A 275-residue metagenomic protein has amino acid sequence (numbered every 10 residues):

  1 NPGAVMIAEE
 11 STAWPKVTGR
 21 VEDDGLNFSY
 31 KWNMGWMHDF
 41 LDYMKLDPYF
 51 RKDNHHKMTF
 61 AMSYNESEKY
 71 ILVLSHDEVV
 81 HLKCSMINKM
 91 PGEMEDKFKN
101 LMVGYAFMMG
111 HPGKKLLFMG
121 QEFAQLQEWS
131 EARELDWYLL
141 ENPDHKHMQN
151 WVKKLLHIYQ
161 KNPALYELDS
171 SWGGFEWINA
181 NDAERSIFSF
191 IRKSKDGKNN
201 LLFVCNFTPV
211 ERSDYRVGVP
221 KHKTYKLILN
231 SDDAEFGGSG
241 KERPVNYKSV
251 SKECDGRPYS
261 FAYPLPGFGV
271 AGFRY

Functional and structural regions predicted by a protein language model:
N1-E131, Q160-P163, S170, G174-V217 (+2 more regions): Conserved alpha/beta catalytic core and glycan-binding cleft of carbohydrate-active enzymes
N1-P2, L140-W177, G269-G272: Aromatic- and carboxylate-lined catalytic core of secreted/periplasmic carbohydrate-active enzymes
A13-T18, V79-V80, R133-W151: Short N-terminal helix-initiation segments at or just after the protein's N-terminus
I87-K99, D136-K146, R257-A262: Active-site rim elements
K99-M102, K146-K153, K223, P266-G267: A structural signal for well-ordered alpha-helical segments within the folded catalytic domains of diverse enzymes
L135, L140-M148, L155-H157, R216-K248: C-terminal accessory region downstream of the catalytic core in glycan-modifying enzymes
W172, K195, E235-G238, G267-V270 (+1 more regions): Intrinsically disordered, low-complexity segments enriched in small/polar residues
P244-Y275: C-terminal beta-strand-rich structural cap/linker in extracellular carbohydrate-active enzymes
